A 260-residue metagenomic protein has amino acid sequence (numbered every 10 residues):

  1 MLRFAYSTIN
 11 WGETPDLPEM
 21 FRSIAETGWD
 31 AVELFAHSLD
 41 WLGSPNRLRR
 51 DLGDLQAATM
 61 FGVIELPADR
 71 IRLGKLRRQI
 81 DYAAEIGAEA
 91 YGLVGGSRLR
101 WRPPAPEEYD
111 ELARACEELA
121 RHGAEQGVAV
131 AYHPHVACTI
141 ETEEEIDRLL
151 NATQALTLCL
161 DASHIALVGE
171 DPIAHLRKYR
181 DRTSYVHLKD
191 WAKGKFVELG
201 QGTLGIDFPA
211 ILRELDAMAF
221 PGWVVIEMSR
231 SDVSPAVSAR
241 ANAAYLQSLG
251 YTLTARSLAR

Functional and structural regions predicted by a protein language model:
M1-G28, G53, Y82, G87 (+3 more regions): Histidine-acidic metal/acid-base catalytic patches
M1-I9, Q56-V63, G95-L99: N-terminal small/glycine-rich loop or linker at the start of catalytic domains across soluble metabolic enzymes
W11-D16, L34-N46, I64-G74, L99-P103 (+4 more regions): Acidic-and-aromatic substrate-binding clefts and catalytic sites of carbohydrate-active enzymes
M20, N46-L48, Q79, L119 (+1 more regions): Aromatic/hydrophobic pocket-lining residues that form π-stacking "cages" and hydrophobic walls in ligand
E33, T59-F61, G92, A131 (+3 more regions): Conserved beta-strand positions in the central sheet of alpha/beta enzyme cores
W41-T59, P104, V128: Short acidic, glycine/proline-enriched helix-loop-strand junctions
L48-I64, A113-G123, A152-T153, F208-P209: Alpha-helix-loop-beta-strand connector modules within alpha/beta enzyme cores
P67-L158, I165-L167, A236-V237, A255-R256: Active-site acidic/histidine proton-transfer and metal-coordination neighborhood in alpha/beta enzyme cores
